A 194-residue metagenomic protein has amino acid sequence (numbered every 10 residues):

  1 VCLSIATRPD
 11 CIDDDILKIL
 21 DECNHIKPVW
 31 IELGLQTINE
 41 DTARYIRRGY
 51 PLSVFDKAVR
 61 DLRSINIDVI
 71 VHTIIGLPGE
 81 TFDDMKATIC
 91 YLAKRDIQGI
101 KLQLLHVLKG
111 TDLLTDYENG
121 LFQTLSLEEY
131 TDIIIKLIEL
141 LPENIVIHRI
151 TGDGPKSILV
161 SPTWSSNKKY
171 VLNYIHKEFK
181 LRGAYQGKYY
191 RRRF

Functional and structural regions predicted by a protein language model:
V1-D10, S53, L62-I67, S157-K180: Conserved N-terminal glycine/acidic-rich loop preference
V1-Y50, V54-A58, R63-S64: Conserved SAM/AdoMet-binding glycine-rich loop
I16, R44-I46, F82, D112-L113 (+1 more regions): Short, well-ordered secondary-structure micro-motifs
E32, I74, E118: Short glycine/serine/threonine-biased micro-segments
T42-I46, I75-G76, G120-L121: Short, contiguous strand/loop micro-motifs
G49, G79, T124: Charge-dense, low-complexity intrinsically disordered segments
S53-D112, E128-D153: Conserved C-terminal portion of the radical SAM core fold that forms the substrate/S-adenosylmethionine-binding
G99, V107-F194: Auxiliary Fe-S-binding modules of radical SAM enzymes
